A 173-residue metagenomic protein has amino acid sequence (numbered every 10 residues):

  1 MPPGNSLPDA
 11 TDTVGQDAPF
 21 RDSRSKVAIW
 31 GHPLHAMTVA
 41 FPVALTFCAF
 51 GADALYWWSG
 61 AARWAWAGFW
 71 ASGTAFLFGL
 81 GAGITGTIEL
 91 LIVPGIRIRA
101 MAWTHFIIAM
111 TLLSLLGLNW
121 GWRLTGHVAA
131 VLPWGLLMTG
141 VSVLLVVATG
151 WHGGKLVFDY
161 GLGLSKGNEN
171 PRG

Functional and structural regions predicted by a protein language model:
P2-S59, R63-I88, I92-G173: Polytopic transmembrane helical bundles with strong interfacial aromatic enrichment
